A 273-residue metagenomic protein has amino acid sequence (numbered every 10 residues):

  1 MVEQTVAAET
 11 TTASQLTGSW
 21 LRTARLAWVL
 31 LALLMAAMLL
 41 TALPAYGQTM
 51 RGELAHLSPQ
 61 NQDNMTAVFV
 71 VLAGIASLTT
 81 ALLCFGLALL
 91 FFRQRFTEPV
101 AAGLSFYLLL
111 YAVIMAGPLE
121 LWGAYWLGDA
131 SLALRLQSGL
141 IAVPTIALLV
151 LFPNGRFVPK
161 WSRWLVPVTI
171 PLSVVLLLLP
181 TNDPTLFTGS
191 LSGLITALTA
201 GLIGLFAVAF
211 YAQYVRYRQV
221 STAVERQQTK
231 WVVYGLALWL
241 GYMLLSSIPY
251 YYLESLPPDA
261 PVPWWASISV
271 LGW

Functional and structural regions predicted by a protein language model:
V2-W273: Alpha-helical transmembrane segments of multi-pass integral membrane proteins
